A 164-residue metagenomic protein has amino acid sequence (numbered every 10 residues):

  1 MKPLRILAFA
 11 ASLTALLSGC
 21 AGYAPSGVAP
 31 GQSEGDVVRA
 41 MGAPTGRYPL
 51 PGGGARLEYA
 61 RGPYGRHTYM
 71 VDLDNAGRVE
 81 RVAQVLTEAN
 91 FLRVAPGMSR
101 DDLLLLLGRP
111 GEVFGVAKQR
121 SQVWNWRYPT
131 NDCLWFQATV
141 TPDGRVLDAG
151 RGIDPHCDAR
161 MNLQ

Functional and structural regions predicted by a protein language model:
M1-A10: Bacterial N-terminal signal peptides that target proteins for export
L7, A24, Y64, A89-N90: A general structural-boundary detector
G19-C20: N-terminal Sec signal peptide cleavage junction
Y23-A24, A29-A76, P96-Q164: A cross-family detector of function-defining hotspots
R78-E80: Short beta-strand edge/turn micro-motifs at domain boundaries
V82-R93: Short domain-boundary/entry signatures in modular proteins, especially in secreted/extracellular architectures
